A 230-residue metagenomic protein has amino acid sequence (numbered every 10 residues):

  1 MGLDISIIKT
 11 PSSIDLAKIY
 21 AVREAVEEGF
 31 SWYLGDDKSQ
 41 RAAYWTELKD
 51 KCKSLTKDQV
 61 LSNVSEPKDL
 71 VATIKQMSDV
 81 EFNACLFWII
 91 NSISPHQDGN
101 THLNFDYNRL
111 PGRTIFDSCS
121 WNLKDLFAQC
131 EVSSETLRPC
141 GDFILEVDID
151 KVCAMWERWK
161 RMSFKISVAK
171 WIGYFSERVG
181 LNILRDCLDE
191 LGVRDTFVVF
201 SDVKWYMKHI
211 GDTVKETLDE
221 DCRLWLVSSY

Functional and structural regions predicted by a protein language model:
M1-D212, E216, E220, S229-Y230: Acidic (Asp/Glu-rich) sequence patches and key acidic residues that form negatively charged surfaces used
